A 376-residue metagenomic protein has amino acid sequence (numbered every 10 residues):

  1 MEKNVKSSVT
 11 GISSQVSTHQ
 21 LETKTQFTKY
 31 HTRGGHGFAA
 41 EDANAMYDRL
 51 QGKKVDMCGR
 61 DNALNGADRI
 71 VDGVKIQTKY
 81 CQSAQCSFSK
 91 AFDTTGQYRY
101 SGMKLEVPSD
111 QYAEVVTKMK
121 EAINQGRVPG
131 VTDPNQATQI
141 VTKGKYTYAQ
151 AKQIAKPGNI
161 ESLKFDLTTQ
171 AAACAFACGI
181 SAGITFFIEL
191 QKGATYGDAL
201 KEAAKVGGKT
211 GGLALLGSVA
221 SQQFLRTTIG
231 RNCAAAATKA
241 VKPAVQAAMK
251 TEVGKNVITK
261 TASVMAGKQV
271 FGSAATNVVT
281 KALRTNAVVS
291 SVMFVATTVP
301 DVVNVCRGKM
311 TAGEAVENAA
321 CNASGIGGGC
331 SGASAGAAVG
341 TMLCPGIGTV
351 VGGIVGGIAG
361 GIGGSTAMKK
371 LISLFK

Functional and structural regions predicted by a protein language model:
M1-G34, A43-D61, R69-K75, C81-S291 (+3 more regions): Glycine-rich, hydrophobic membrane-spanning regions of integral membrane proteins that mediate transport
A84-Y98, G346, G360, G364-I372: Short, surface-exposed, charge-dense and proline/glycine-enriched linear segments
F294-M310, A315-G325, G357-K376: Helix-termini ("caps") and immediately adjacent flexible loops/tails, especially at membrane-solvent interfaces
